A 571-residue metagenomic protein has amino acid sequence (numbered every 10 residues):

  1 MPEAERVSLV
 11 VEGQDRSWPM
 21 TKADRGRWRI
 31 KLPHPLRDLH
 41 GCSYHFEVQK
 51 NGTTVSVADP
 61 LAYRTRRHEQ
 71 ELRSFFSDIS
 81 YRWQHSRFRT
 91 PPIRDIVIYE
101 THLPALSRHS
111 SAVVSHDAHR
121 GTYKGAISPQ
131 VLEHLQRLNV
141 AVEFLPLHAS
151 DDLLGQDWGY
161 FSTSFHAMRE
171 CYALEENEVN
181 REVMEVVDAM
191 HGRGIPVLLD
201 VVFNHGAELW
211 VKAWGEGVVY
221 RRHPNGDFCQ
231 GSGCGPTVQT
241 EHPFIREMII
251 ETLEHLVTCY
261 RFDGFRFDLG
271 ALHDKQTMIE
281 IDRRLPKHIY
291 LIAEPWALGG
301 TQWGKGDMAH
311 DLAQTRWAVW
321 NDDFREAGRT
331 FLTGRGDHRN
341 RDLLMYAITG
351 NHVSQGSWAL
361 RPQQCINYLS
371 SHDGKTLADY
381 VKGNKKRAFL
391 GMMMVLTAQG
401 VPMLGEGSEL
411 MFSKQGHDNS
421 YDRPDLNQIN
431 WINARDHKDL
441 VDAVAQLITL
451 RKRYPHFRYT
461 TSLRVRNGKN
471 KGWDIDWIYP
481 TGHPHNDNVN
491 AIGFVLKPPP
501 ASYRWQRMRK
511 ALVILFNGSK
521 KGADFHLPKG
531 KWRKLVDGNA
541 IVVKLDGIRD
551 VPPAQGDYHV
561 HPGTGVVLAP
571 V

Functional and structural regions predicted by a protein language model:
M1-R6, G13, S519-K520, K529-G530: Short proline/glycine-enriched turn/loop motifs at strand-loop junctions of beta-rich domains
D15-S17, K22-H119: The feature marks proteins involved in alpha-glucan
H40, I548-V571: C-terminal beta-strand-rich structural cap/linker in extracellular carbohydrate-active enzymes
F46, T101, F144, M190 (+7 more regions): Conserved, mostly hydrophobic/aromatic
T65-S77, D282-S420, N427, P455-S462 (+3 more regions): Conserved alpha/beta catalytic core and glycan-binding cleft of carbohydrate-active enzymes
V97-Y99, V142, V197-L199, F265 (+3 more regions): Hydrophobic faces of well-ordered beta-strands that scaffold small-molecule active sites in alpha/beta enzyme cores
H102-Y260, G270-P286, Y290, T301-Q302 (+1 more regions): Substrate-binding/active-site clefts of carbohydrate-active enzymes
D436-G472: Catalytic cores of secreted or luminal carbohydrate-active enzymes
